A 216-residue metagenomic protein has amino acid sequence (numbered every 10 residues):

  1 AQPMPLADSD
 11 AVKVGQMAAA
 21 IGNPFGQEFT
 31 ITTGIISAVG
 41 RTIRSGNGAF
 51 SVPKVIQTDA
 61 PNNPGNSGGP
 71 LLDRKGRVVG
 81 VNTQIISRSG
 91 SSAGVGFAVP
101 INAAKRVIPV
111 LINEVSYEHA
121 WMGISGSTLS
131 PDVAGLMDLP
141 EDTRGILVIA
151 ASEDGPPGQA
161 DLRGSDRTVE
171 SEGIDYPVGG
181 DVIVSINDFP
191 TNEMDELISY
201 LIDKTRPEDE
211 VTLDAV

Functional and structural regions predicted by a protein language model:
A1-R144, I149-E153, M194, I198-D209: Serine-dependent protease modules
D73, A215-V216: Short hydrophobic alpha-helical segments used for membrane anchoring or interfacial signaling
P157-D195: Conserved PDZ fold ligand-binding element
